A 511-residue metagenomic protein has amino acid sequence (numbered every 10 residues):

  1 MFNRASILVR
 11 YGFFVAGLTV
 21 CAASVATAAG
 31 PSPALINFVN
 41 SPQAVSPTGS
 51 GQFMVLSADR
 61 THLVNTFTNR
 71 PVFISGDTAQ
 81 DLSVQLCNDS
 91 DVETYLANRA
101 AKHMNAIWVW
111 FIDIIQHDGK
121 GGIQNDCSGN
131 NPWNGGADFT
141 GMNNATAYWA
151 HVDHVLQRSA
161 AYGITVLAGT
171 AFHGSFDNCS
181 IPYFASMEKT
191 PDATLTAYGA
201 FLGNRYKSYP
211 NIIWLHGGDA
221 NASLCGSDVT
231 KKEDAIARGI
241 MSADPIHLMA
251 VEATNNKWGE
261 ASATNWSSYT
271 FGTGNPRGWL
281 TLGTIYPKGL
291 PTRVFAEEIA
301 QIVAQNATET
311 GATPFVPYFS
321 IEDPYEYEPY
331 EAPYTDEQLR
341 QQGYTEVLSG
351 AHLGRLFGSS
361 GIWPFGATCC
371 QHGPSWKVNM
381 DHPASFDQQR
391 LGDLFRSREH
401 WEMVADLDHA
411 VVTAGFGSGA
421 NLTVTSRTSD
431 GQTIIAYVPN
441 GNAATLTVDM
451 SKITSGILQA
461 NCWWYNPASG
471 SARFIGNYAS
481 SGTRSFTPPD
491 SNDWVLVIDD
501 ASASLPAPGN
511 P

Functional and structural regions predicted by a protein language model:
M1-L8: N-terminal secretory signal peptides that target proteins for export/translocation
Y11-S24: Bacterial N-terminal signal peptides
A26-A28: Boundary at the C-terminal end of the N-terminal hydrophobic targeting segment
G30-V55, R60: N-terminal module-boundary/linker segments of secreted carbohydrate-active enzymes
F38-S41, S46, R70, P317 (+3 more regions): Aromatic- and carboxylate-lined catalytic core of secreted/periplasmic carbohydrate-active enzymes
F53-R293: Active-site mouth of glycoside hydrolases
N211-I213, G217-H382: Extracellular glycoside hydrolase catalytic/binding regions
G482-R484: Short strand-edge motifs at loop-to-beta-strand transitions and within beta-strands of extracellular beta-rich domains
